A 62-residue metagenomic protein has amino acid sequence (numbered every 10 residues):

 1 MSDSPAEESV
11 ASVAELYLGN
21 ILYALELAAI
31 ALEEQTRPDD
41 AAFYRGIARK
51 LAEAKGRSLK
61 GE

Functional and structural regions predicted by a protein language model:
M1-A28, L59: N-terminal acidic leader/helix
E53-E62: Short, charged, intrinsically disordered terminal tails
